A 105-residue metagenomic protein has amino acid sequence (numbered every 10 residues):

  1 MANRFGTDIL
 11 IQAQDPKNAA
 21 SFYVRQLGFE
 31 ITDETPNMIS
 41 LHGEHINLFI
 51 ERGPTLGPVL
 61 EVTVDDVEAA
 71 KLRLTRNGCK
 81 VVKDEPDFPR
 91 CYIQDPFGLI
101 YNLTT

Functional and structural regions predicted by a protein language model:
M1-A2, I11, K71, T75-T105: Vicinal oxygen chelate
M1-A20, N47, P58-L60: N-terminal beta-strand motif that seeds the catalytic metal site of vicinal oxygen chelate
D15-P16, V64-E68: Helix N-cap motif at beta-to-alpha junctions
S21-F22, E68-R73: Short amphipathic alpha-helices within nucleic acid-binding modules
R25-I31, G78-K80: Conserved acetyl-CoA-binding loop of GNAT-fold acetyltransferases
F29-P58, I100-T105: Conserved short beta-strand elements that form part of the metal-binding/catalytic scaffold of enzyme active sites
V59-T63, K83: A short, polar/proline- and glycine-enriched secondary-structure boundary/capping micro-motif
